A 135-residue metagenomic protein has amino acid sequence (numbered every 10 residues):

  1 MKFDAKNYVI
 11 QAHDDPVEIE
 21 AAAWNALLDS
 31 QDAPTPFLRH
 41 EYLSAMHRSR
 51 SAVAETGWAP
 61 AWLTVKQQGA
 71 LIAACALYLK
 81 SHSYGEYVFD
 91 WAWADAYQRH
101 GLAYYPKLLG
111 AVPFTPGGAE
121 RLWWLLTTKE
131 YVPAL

Functional and structural regions predicted by a protein language model:
M1-L135: N-acyltransferase acceptor-side catalytic subdomain
